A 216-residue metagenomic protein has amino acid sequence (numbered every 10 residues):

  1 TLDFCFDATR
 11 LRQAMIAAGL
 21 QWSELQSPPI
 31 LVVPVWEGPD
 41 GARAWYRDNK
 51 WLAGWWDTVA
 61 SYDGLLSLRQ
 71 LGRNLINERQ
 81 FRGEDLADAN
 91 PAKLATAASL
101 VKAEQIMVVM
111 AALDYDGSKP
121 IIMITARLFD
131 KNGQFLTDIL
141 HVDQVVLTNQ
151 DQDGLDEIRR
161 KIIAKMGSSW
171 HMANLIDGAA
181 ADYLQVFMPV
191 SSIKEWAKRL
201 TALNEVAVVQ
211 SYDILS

Functional and structural regions predicted by a protein language model:
T1-V33, A44-Y46: Signal peptide-directed extracytoplasmic domains
D3, D7-R10, K102-D151: Amphipathic beta-strand/beta-sheet edge segments enriched in Tyr/Trp
M15-I16, L52-W56, P91-A95, Q152-R159 (+3 more regions): Extracytoplasmic/secreted envelope proteins and their assembly/folding machinery, especially bacterial periplasmic
A17, L25-V32, D63-L66, K102-I106 (+3 more regions): Extracytoplasmic
P28-G41, D138-L140, L184: Acidic/histidine-rich, surface-exposed loop or edge segments in extracytoplasmic proteins
V33-N90, R199-S216: N-terminal segment of the mature soluble domain
P39, V146, D153-S192: Acidic, glycine-rich low-complexity/disordered segments
Q144-V145, D182-S216: C-terminal soluble interaction/assembly domains
